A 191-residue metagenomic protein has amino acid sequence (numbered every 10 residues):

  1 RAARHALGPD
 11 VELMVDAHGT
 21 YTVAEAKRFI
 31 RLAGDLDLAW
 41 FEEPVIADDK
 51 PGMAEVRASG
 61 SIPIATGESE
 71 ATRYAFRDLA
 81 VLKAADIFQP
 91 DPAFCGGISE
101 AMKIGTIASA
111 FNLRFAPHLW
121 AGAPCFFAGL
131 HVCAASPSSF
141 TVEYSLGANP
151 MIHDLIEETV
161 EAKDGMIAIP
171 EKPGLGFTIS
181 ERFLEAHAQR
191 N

Functional and structural regions predicted by a protein language model:
R1-A121: Catalytic core of soluble alpha/beta enzymes
I104, W120-N191: Flexible C-terminal active-site loop/helix
